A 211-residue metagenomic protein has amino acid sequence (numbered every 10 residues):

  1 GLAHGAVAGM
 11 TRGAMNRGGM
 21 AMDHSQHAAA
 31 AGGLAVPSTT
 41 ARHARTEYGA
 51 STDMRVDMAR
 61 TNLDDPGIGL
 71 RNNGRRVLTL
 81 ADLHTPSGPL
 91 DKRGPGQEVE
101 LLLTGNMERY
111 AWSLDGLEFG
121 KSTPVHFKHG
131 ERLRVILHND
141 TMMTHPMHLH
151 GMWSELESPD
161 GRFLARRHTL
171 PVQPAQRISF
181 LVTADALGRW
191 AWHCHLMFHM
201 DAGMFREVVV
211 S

Functional and structural regions predicted by a protein language model:
G1-S211: Copper-binding active sites and cupredoxin-like electron-transfer domains, recognizing His/Cys-rich ligand loops
